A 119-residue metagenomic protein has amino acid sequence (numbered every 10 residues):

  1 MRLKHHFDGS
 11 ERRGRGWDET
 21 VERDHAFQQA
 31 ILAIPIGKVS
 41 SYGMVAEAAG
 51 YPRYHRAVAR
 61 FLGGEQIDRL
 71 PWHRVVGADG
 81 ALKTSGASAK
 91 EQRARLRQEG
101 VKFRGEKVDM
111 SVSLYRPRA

Functional and structural regions predicted by a protein language model:
R2-A119: Nucleic acid-binding interface residues in structured DNA/RNA-binding domains, emphasizing the DNA-engaging scaffolds
